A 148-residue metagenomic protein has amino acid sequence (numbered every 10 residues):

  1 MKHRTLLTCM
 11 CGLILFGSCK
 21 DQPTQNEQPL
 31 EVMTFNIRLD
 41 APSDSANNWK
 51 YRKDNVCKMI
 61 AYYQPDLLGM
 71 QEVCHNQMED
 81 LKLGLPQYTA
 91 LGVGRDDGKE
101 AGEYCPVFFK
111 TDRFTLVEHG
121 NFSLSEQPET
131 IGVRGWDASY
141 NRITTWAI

Functional and structural regions predicted by a protein language model:
M1, W49-K50, S139: Short alpha-helical segments used as structural interaction elements across diverse proteins
M1-L7: Bacterial N-terminal signal peptides that target proteins for export
L6, F16-G84, R95-E103, N121: N-terminal, active-site-proximal structural segment of metallo-dependent hydrolase catalytic domains
C11-L13: Repetitive helical segments and hydrophobic/amphipathic motifs
L67-I148: Structured beta-strand-rich core segments of catalytic domains in phosphoester-bond hydrolases
